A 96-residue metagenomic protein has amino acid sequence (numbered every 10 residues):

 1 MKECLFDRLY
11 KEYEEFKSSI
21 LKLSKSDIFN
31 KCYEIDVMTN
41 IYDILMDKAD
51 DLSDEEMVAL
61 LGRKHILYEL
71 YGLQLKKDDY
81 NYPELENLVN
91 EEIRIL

Functional and structural regions predicted by a protein language model:
M1-L96: Acidic interaction surfaces
